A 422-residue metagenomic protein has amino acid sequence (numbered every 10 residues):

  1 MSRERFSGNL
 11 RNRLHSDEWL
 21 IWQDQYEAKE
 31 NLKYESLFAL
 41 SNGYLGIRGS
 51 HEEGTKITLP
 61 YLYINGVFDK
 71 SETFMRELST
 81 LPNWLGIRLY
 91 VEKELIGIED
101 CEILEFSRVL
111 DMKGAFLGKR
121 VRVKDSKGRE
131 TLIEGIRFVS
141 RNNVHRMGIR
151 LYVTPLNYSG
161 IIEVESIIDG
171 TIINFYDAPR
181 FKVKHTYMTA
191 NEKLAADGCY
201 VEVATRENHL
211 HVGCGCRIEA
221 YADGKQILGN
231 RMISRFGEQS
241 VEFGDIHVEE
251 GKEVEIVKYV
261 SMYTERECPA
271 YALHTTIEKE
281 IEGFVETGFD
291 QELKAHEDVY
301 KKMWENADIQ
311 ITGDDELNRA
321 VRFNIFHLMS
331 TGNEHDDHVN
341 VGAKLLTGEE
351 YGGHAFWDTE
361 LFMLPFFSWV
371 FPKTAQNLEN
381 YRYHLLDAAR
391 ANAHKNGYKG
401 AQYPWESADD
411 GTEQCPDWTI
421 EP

Functional and structural regions predicted by a protein language model:
S2-L40, Y44-Y351: Acidic/polar, glycine-enriched structural segments that form the non-catalytic walls/loops of the carbohydrate-binding
F323-L328, T359-T374, L385: Alpha-helical support elements that line or immediately flank enzyme active sites and cofactor-binding pockets
G332-T347, V370-P422: Helix-terminus loop motifs that line ligand-binding clefts
L345-H354, T359, P365: Segments forming glycine/polar-rich beta-alpha architectures that bind adenosine-containing cofactors
